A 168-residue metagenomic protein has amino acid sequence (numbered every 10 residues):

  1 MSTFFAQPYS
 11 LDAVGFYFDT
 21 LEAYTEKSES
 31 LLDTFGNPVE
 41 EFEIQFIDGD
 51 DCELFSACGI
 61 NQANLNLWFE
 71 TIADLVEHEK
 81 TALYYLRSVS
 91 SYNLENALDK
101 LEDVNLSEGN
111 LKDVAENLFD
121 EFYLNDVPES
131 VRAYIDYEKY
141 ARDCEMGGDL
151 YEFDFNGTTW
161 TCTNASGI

Functional and structural regions predicted by a protein language model:
M1-E41: N-terminal ordered "arm"
M1-P8, A115-I168: Acidic, proline/glycine-rich low-complexity IDRs
Y9-L11, L21-A23, I47-G49, Y140 (+1 more regions): Generic structural motif
L11-F16, D50-F55, W160-C162, I168: Short, surface-exposed beta-strand/loop "edge" segments at domain boundaries and coil↔beta transitions
E22-Y24, T34-P38, I60-Q62, F153-T158: Generic alpha-helical propensity signal that fires on short helical segments and nearby coil/disordered stretches
A23-K27, L111, V127, A133: Alpha-helical structural motif
S30-E121, N125: Mixed-charge (acidic/basic) macromolecular-recognition segments
